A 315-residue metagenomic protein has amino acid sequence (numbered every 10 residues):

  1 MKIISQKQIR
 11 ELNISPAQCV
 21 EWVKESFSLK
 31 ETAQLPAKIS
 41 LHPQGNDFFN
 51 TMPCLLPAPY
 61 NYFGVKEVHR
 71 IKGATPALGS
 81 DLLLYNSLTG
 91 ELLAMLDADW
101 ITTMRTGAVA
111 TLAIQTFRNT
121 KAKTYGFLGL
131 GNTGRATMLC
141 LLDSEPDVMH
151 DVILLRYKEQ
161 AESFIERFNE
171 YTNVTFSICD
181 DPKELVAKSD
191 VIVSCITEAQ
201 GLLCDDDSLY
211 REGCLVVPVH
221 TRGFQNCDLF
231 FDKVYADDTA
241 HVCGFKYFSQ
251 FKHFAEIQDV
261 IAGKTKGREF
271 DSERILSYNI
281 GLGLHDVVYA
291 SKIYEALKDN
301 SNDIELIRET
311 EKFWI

Functional and structural regions predicted by a protein language model:
M1-T103, T111, R118-K121, A255 (+3 more regions): N-terminal ligand-binding/catalytic initiation module
I14, K24-T32, Q115-N119, D143-P146 (+4 more regions): Generic secondary-structure signature for well-ordered alpha-helical cores
T89, S144-F168: NAD(P)-binding Rossmann-fold cofactor-contacting core
V109-A110, N132-C140, R167, V174-D180 (+1 more regions): Active-site glycine-rich loop that binds ribose-phosphate moieties when present
A110, K121-L142, L155-Q160: Glycine-rich adenosine-cofactor-binding loop
F117-T124, V148, R211-E212: Short helix-loop-beta connector
V174-S249: Rossmann-like adenosine-cofactor binding region
C227-I315: Adenosine-phosphate binding glycine-rich loop
